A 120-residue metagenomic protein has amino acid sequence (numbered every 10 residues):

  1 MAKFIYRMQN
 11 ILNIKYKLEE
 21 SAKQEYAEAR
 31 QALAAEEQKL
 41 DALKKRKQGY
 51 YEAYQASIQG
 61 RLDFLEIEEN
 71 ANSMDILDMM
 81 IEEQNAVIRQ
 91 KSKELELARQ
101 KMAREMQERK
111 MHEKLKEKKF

Functional and structural regions predicted by a protein language model:
M1-F120: Charge-rich amphipathic alpha-helical interaction elements
